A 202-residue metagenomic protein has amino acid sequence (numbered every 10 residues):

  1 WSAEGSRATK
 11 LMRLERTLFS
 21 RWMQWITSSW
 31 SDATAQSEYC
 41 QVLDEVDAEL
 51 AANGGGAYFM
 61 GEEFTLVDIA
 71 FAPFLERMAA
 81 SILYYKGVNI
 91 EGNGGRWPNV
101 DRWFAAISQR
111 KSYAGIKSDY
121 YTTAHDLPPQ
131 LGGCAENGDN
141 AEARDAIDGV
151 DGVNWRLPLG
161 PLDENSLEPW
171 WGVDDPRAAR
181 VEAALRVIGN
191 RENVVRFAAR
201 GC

Functional and structural regions predicted by a protein language model:
W1-F59, G132-C202: GST-like domain detector, emphasizing the conserved glutathione-binding G-site in the N-terminal thioredoxin-like
D32, L83-P98: Acidic, serine/threonine/proline-rich low-complexity intrinsically disordered regions
A35-V42, N93-A106: Extended, well-ordered alpha-helical scaffold segments
L43-A51, A79, F104, S108: Structural signal for well-ordered, non-membrane alpha-helices
E49-M60, Y85, K111-K117: Surface-exposed helix-capping loop/turn segments at secondary-structure junctions
G61-Y85: GST superfamily/GST-like fold recognition
K86, P98, S108, D148-G149: Eukaryote-biased recognition of long, low-complexity, charge-rich segments
S118-A135: Extended amphipathic alpha-helical segments with heptad-repeat/coiled-coil character used for oligomerization, fusion
